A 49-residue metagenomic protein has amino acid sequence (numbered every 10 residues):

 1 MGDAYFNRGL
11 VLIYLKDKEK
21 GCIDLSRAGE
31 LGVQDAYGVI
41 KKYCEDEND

Functional and structural regions predicted by a protein language model:
M1-D49: Alpha-helical tetratricopeptide repeat
